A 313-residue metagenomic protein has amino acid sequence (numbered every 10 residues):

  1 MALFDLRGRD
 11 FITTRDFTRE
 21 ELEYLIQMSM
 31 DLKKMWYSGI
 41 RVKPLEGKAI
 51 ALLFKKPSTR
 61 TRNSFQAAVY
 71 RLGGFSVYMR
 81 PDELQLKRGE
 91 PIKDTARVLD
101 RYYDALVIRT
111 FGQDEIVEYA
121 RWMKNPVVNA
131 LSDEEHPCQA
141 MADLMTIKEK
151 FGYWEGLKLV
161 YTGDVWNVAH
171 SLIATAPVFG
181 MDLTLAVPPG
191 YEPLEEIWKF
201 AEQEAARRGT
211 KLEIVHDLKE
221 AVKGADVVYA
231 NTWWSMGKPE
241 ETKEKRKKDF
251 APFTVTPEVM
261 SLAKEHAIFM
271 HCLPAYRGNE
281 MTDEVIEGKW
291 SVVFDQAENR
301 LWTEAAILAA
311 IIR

Functional and structural regions predicted by a protein language model:
M1-N63, A67, E135: Positively charged, low-complexity intrinsically disordered leader regions
I40, R97, D104-T175, H271: Anion-binding alpha/beta catalytic cores of soluble intermediary-metabolism enzymes, centered on
A49-Y102: Active-site cofactor/substrate anionic-group-binding motifs, chiefly glycine- and Lys/Arg-rich phosphate-binding loops
K55-A67, E149-N231: Glycine-rich phosphate/diphosphate-binding loop of Rossmann-like nucleotide-binding domains
L72, Y102, W122-K124, F179 (+2 more regions): Short, structured coil segments at secondary-structure junctions
Q203-D283: Rossmann-like adenosine-cofactor binding region
H266-A267, C272-R313: Adenosine-phosphate binding glycine-rich loop
